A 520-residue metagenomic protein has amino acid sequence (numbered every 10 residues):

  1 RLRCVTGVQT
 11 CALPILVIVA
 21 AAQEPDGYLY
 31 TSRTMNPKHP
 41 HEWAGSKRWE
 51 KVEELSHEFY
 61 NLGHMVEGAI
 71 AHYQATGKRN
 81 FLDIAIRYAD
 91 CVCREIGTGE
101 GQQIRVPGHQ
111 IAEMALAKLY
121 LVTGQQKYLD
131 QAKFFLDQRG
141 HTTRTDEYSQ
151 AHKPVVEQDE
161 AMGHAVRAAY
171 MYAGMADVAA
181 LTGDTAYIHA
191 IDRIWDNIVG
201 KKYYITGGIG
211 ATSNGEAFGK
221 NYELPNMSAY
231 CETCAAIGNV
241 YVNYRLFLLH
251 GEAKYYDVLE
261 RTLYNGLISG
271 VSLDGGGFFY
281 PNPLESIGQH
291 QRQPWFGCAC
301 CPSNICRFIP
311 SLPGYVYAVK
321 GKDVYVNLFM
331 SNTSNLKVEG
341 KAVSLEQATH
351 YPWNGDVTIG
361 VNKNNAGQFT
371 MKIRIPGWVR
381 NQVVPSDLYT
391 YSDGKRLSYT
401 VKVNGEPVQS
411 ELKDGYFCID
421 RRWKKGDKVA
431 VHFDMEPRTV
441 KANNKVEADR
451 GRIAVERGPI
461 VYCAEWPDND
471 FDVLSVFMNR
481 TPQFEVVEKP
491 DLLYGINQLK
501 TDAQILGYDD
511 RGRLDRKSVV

Functional and structural regions predicted by a protein language model:
R1, E42-N61, R94-H109, R144-T185 (+3 more regions): Solvent-exposed loop and edge beta-strand segments that line ligand/cofactor-binding and catalytic clefts
R1, Q9, G63-K78, A112-Q125 (+6 more regions): Well-ordered alpha-helical scaffold segments within catalytic/enzyme domains
L2-C11, V519: Single conserved hydrophobic/aromatic residue that forms the stacking wall/gate of nucleotide- or nucleobase-binding
Q9-Q110, M114-D146: Extended ligand-binding groove/face enriched in aromatic
A132, I191, D257-N265, G270-N362 (+5 more regions): C-terminal beta-rich recognition modules with glycine/proline-rich loops and embedded aromatic residues
A180-K201, L224-G276: Catalytic-core region of carbohydrate-active enzymes that cleave or remodel glycosidic bonds
N365-M371: Extended extracellular/luminal ectodomain segments enriched in beta-structured repeat modules
